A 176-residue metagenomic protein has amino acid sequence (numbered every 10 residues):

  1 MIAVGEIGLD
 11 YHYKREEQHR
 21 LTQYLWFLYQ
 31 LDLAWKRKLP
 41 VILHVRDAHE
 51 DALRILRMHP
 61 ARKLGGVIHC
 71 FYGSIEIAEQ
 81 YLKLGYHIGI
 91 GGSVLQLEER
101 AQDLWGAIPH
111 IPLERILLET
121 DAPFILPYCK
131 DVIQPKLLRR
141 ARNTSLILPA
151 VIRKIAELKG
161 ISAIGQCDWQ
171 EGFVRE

Functional and structural regions predicted by a protein language model:
M1-W26: Glycine/small-residue-rich loop that forms an oxyanion/phosphate-binding "nest" at active or ligand-binding sites
A3, G8-H12, I75-E76, Q80-E176: H/E-rich (His + Asp/Glu) clusters that bind or coordinate divalent metals
Y13, K38, I42, I68 (+2 more regions): Short, flexible active-site loop motifs that bind/organize anionic cofactors or intermediates
H19-L118, L126: Catalytic pocket-lining loop regions of alpha/beta-barrel enzymes, especially the amidohydrolase/enolase/GH5 lineages
